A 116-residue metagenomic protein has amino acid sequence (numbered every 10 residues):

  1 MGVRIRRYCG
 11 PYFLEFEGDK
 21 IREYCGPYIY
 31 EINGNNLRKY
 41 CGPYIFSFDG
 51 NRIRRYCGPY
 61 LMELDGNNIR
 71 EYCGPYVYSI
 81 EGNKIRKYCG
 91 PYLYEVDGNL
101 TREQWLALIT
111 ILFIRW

Functional and structural regions predicted by a protein language model:
M1-P27, N35-N36, P43, D49-Y60 (+1 more regions): Long terminal segments
